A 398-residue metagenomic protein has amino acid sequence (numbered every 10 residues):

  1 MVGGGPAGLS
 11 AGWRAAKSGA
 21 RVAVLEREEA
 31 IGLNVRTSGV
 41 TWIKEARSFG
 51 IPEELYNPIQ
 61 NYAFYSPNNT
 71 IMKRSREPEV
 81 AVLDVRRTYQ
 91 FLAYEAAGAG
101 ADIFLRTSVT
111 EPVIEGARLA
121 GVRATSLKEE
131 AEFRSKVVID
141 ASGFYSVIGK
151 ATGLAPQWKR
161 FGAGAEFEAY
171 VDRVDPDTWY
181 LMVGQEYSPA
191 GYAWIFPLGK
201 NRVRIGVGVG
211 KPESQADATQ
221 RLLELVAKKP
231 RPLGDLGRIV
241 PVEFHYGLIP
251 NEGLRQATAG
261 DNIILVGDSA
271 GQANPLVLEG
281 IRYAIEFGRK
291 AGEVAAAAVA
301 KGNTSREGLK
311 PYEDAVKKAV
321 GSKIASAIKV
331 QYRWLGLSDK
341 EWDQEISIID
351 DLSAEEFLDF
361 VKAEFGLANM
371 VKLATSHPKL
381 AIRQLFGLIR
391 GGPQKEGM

Functional and structural regions predicted by a protein language model:
G4, R14, S18, E95-G237 (+3 more regions): Predominantly flavin-linked oxidoreductase catalytic cores and closely associated redox partners
G4, W13-R36: Glycine-rich FAD pyrophosphate-binding loop
G8-L9: N-terminal Rossmann-fold NAD(P) dinucleotide-binding loop
V24, V138, V266: Generic enzyme active-site microenvironment
W42-A93, R106: A conserved beta-strand/loop capping segment in the N-terminal third of enzymes that catalyze redox or closely related
N68, V113-A120, A259-D261, S322: A short, glycine/Asx- and small/polar-enriched loop/turn that sits immediately N-terminal to a beta-strand
V109, E213-V294, A298-R306: FAD/FMN-dependent oxidoreductases across multiple families
A296-M398: C-terminal helical "tail/cap" subdomain of flavin- and related membrane-associated enzymes
